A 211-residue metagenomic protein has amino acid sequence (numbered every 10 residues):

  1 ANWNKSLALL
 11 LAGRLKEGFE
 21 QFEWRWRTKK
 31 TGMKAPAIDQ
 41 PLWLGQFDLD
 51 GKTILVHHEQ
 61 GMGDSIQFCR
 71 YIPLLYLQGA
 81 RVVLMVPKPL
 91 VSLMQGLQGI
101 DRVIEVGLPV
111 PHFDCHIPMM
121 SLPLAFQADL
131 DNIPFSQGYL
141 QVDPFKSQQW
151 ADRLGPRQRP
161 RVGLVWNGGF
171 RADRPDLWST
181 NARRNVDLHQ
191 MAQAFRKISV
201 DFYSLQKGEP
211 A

Functional and structural regions predicted by a protein language model:
A1-A211: Alpha-helical solenoid repeat scaffolds of the TPR/TPR-like class and their adjacent stem/linker regions that mediate
